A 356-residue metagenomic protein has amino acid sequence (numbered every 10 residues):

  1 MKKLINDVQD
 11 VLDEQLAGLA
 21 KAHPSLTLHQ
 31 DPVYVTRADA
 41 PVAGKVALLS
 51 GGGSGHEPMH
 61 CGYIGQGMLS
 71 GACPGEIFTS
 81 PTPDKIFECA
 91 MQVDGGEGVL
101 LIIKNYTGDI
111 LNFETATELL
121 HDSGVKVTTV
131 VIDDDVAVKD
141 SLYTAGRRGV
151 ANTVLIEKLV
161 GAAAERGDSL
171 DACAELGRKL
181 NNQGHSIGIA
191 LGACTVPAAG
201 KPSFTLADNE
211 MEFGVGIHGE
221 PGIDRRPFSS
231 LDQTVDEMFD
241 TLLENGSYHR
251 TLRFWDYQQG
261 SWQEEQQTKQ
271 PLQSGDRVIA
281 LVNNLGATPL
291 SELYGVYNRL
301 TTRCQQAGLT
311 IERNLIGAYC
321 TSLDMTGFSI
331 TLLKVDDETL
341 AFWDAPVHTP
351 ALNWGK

Functional and structural regions predicted by a protein language model:
M1-L48, D208, D337-E338, A345-K356: N-terminal amphipathic/basic leader segments beginning at the initiator methionine
K2, V46-G53, L69-A72, G98-T107 (+4 more regions): Short glycine-rich or small-residue beta-strand-to-loop segments that form or flank ligand, phosphate, metal/Fe-S
H56, Y63-G96, L243: Glycine-rich oxoanion-binding loops at beta->alpha junctions
A72-I77, H121-G146, A307-T310: Short, acidic/small-residue loops that bind anionic groups at enzyme active sites
I110-G124, Y143, E292-N298: Short Gly/Thr/Asp-enriched flexible loops that form oxyanion-binding sites at enzyme active sites
I132-H185: Short alpha-helices
D168-L293: Mixed-charge interfacial surface used for oligomerization/domain docking and macromolecular partner engagement
Q259-K356: C-terminal non-catalytic interaction/assembly regions of soluble proteins
